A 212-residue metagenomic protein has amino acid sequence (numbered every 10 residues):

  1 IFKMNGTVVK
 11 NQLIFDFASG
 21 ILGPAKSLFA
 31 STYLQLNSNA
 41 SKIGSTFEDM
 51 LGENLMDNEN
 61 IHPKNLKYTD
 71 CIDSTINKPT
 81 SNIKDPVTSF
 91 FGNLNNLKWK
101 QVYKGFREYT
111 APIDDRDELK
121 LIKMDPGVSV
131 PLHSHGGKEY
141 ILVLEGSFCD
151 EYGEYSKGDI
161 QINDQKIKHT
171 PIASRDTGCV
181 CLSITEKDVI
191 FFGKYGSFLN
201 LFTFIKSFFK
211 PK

Functional and structural regions predicted by a protein language model:
I1-F2, N11-N93: Short alpha-helical interface segments
N96-V128: A short glycine-rich, His/Asp/Glu-containing loop-to-beta-strand
E108-T110, L119-K123, Y140, I160-I162 (+1 more regions): Conserved hydrophobic/aromatic beta-strand scaffold that supports enzyme active sites
P112, L121-I122, P131-H135, E151-G153 (+1 more regions): Short histidine-centered beta-strand/loop micro-motifs that create catalytic or ligand/metal-coordination sites
D125-V128, H135-D150: Glycine- and acidic-residue-biased ligand/ion/polar-headgroup-sensing regions
D150-A173: Short acidic-glycine-tyrosine-enriched beta hairpin
I167-F191: Ligand-binding loop in jelly-roll beta-barrel domains
L182-K212: Double-stranded beta-helix
